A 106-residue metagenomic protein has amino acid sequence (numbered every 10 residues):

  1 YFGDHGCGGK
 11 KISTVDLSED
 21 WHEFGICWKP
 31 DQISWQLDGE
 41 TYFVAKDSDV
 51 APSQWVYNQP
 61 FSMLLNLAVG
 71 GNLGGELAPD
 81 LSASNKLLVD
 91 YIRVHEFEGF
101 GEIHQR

Functional and structural regions predicted by a protein language model:
Y1-R106: GH16 jelly-roll
